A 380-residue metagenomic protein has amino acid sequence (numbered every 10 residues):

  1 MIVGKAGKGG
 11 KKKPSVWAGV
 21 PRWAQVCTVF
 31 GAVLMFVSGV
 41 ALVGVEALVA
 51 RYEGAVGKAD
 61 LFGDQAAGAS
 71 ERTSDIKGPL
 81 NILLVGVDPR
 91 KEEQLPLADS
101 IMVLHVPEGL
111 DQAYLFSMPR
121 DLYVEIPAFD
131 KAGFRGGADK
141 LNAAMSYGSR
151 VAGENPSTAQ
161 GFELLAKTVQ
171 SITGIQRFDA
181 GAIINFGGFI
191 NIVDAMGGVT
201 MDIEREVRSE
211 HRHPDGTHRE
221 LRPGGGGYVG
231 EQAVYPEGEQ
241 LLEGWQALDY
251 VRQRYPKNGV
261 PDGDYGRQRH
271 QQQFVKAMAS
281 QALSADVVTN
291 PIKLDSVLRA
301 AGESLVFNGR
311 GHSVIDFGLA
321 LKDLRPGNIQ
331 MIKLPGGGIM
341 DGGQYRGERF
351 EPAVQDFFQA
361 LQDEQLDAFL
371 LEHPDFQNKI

Functional and structural regions predicted by a protein language model:
I2-I380: Non-catalytic, solvent-exposed segments at the cell envelope interface
